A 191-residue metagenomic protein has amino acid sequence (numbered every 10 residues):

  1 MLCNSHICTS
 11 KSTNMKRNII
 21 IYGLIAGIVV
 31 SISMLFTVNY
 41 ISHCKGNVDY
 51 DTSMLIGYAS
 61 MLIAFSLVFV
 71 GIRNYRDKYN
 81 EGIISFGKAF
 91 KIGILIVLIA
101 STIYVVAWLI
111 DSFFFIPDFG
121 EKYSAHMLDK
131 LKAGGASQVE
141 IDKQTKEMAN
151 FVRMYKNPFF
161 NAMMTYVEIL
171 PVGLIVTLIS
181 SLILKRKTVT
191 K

Functional and structural regions predicted by a protein language model:
L2-Y75: Transmembrane alpha-helical insertion/packing segments
M15-R17, L184-K191: Short, charged juxtamembrane terminal tails flanking transmembrane helices
I21-I25, K91-A100, E168: Alpha-helical transmembrane segments of multi-pass membrane proteins
V29-T37, I63-V68, A100-W108, V172 (+2 more regions): Alpha-helical transmembrane segments of multipass membrane proteins
V70-G87: Membrane-helix interface/capping segments
V106-Q138: Functional transmembrane-helix hotspots
L131-N157: Short membrane-interface loop/juxtamembrane segments of multi-pass integral membrane proteins
A149-P171: Individual transmembrane alpha-helix segments
